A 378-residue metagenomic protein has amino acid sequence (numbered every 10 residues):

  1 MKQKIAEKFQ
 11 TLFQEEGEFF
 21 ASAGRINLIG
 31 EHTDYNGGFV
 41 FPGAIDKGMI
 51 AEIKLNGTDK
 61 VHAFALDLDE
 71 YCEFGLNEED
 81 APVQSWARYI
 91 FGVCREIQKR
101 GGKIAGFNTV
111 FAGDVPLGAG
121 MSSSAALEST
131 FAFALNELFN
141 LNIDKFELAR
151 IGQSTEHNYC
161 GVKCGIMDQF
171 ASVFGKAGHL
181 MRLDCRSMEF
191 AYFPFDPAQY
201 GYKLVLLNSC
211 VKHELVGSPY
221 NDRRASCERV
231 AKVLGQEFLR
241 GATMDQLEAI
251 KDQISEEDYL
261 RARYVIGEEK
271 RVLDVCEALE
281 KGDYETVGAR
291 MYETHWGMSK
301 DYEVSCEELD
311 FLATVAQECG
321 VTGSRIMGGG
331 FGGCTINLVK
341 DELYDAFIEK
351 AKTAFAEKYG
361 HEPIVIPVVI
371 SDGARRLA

Functional and structural regions predicted by a protein language model:
M1-F20, I26-F39, E73-N77, V83-D196 (+3 more regions): Gly/Ser-rich oxyanion-binding loop with an adjacent helix/lid that shapes the negatively charged ligand pocket
M1-R25, I50-V83, H179-G323, L338-A378: C-terminal nucleotide
G37-A44, R223-R224: Short Gly/aromatic-enriched secondary-structure transition segments
P42-A44, E52-L55, G101: Short, charge-rich binding segments
I45, C94, E228-A231: Short, amphipathic alpha-helical segments that act as regulatory/interfacial helices in nucleotide-processing proteins
T109-F111, L207-S209, T335: A structural signal for short, well-ordered beta-strand segments
A125-A126, C334-L338: FabD-like malonyl-/acyl-CoA
